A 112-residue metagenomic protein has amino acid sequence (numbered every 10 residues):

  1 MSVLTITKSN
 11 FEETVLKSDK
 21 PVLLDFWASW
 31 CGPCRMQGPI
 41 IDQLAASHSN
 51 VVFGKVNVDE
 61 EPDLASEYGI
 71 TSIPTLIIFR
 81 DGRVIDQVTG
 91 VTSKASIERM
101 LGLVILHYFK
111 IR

Functional and structural regions predicted by a protein language model:
S2, T7, W27, V52-G54: Conserved Rossmann-like nucleotide-binding pocket used by diverse enzymes that bind dinucleotide cofactors
L4-P21, P62: A short beta-strand-turn-helix
D19-K20, F26-W30, S72: Short pre-active-site segment immediately N-terminal to redox-active cysteine/selenocysteine motifs in thiol-based
D19-P21, G38-V56, E60-P62: Conserved helix-turn-beta segment immediately C-terminal to the redox Cys motif in thioredoxin-like folds
F26-I40: Conserved redox-active cysteine motifs that mediate thiol-disulfide chemistry, especially di-cysteine Cys-X(1-2)-Cys
I78-I111: Non-catalytic, surface beta->alpha helical segment in thiol-disulfide oxidoreductase systems
